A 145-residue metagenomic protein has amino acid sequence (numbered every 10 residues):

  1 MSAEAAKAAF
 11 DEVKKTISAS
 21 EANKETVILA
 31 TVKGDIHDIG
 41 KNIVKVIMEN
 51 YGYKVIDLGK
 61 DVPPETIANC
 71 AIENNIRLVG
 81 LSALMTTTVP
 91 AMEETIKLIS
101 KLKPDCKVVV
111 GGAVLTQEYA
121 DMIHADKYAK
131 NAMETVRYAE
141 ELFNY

Functional and structural regions predicted by a protein language model:
M1-Y145: Domain-level signal for soluble alpha/beta catalytic cores
